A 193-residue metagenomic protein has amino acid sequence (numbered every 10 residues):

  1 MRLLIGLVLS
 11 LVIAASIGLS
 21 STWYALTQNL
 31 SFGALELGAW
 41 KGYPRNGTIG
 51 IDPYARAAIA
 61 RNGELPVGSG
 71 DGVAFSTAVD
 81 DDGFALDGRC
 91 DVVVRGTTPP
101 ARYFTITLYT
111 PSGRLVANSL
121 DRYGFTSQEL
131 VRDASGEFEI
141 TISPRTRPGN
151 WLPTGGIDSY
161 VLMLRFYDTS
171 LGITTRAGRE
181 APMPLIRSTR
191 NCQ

Functional and structural regions predicted by a protein language model:
M1-Q193: A compositional/structural signature for long, glycine/proline-rich flexible linkers and loops on extracytoplasmic
